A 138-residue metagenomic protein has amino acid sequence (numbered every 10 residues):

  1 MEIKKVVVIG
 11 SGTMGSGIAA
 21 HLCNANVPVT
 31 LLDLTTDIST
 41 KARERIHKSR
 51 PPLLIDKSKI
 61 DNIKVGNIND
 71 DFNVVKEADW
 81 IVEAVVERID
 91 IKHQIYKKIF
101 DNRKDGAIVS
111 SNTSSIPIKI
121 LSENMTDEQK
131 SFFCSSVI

Functional and structural regions predicted by a protein language model:
M1-S49, N102: NAD(P)+-binding Rossmann beta1-loop-alpha1 motif at the extreme N-terminus of oxidoreductases
T13, N26, D79, V85 (+1 more regions): Conserved functional loop/turn residues at catalytic and ligand-binding sites
H21-N24, E44-H47, I95-K97, S122-D127: Short, glycine/charged-enriched secondary-structure capping and boundary segments
T30, K64-G66, C134: General small-molecule cofactor/ligand-binding pocket signal
L34-K41, P52-I120: Rossmann-like NAD(P)-binding element
I108-I138: Rossmann-fold dinucleotide-binding core
